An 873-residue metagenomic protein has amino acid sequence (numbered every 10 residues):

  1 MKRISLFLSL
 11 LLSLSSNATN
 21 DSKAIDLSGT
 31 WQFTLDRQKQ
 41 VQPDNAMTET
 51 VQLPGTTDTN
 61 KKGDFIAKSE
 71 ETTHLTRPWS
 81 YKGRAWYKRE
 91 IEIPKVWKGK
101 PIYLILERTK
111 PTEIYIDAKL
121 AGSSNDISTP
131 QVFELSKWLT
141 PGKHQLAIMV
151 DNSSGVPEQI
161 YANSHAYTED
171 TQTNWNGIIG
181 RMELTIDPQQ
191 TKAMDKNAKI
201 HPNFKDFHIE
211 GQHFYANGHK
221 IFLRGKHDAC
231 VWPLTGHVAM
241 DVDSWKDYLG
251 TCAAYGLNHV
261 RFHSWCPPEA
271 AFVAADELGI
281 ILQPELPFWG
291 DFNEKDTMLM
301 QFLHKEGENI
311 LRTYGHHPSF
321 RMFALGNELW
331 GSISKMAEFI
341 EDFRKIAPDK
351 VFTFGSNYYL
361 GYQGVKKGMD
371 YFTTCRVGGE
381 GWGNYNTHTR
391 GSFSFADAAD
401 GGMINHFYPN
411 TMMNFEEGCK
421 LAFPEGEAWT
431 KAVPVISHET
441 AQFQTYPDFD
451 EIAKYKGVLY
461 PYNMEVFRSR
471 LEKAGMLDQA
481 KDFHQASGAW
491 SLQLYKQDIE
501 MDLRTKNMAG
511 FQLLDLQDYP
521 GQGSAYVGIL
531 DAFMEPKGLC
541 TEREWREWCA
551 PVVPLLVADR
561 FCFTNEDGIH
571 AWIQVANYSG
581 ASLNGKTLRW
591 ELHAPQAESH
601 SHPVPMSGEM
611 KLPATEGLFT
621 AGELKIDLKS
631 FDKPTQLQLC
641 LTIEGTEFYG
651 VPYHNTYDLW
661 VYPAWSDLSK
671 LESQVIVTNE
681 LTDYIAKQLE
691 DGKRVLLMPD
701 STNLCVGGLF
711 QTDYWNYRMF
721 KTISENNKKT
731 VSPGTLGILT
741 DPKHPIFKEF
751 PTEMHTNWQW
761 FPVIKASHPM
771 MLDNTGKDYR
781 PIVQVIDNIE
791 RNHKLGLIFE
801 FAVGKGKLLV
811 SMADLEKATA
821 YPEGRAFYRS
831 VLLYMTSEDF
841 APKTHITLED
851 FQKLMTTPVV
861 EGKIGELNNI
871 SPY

Functional and structural regions predicted by a protein language model:
A18-E71, A147-E158, G177-T185, V831 (+1 more regions): Accessory carbohydrate-binding/adhesion or oligomerization-edge regions at the termini of glycan-active proteins
F33-Q38, T56, R77, K82-P188 (+3 more regions): Accessory beta-strand-rich segments of carbohydrate-active enzymes
K62-I93, W97-D117, G122-N125, P157-E158 (+6 more regions): Active-site-adjacent substrate/metal-binding segments within catalytic domains of carbohydrate-active enzymes
I114-I116, Q189, A193-K199, E566-K611 (+2 more regions): Beta-strand-rich binding/interaction modules
H259-L530: Substrate-binding/catalytic cleft of secreted carbohydrate-active enzymes, primarily glycoside hydrolases
I346, L514-S579, M606, P858-G862: Aromatic-rich peripheral "rim/lid" segments of glycoside hydrolase catalytic domains that contact and position glycan
N405-L421, L704, K721-P822, D839-Y873: Catalytic beta-strand/loop cores that center a nucleophilic Ser/Cys/Thr and support acyl-enzyme chemistry
S673-R718, K805, V831: Short alpha-beta junction capping motif
